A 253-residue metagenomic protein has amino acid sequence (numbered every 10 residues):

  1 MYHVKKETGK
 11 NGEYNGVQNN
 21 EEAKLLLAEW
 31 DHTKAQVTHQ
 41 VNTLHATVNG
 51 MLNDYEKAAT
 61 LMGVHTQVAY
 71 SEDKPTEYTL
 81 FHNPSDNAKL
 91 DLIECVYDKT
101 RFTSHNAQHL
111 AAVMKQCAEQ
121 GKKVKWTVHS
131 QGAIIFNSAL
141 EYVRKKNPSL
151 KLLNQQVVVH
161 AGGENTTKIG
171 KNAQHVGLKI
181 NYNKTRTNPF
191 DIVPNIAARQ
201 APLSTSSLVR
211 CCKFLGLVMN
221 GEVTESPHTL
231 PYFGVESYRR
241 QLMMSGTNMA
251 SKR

Functional and structural regions predicted by a protein language model:
M1-A28, H32-K123, V158, E164-N165 (+2 more regions): Active-site catalytic motif of lipid deacylating hydrolases and related acyltransferases
V128-G132: Gly/Ala-rich beta-loop-alpha elbow adjacent to hydrolase catalytic centers
I135-A139: Hydrolases whose catalytic domains are alpha/beta-hydrolase-1, hotdog thioesterase, or metallo-beta-lactamase-like
N147-L150, E222-T224: Long, compositionally biased low-complexity segments enriched in polar/charged residues
L150-Q174: Short, flexible loop segments at boundaries between secondary-structure elements
H175-K184: Acidic, Ser/Thr-rich peripheral helices and adjacent loops at domain boundaries
C211-C212: Sequence contexts marking disulfide-bonded cysteines in secreted/extracellular proteins
